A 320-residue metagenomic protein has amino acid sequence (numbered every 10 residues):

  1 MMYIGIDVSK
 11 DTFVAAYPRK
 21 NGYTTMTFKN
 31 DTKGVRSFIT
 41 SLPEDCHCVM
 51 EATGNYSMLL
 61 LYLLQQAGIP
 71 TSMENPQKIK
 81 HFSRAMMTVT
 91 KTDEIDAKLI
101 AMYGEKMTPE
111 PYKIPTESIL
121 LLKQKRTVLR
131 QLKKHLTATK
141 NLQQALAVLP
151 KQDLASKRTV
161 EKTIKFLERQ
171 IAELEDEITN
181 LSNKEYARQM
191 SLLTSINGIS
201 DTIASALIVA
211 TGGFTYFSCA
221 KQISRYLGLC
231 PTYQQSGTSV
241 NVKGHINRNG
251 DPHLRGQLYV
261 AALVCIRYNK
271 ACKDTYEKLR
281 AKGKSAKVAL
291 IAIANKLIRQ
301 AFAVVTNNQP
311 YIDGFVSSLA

Functional and structural regions predicted by a protein language model:
M1-A155, F166: Phosphate- and other anionic-substrate recognition elements at nucleic-acid/protein interfaces
E94-E105, Q257, L297, A301-V304: Stable alpha-helical structural segments in soluble proteins, enriched in small hydrophobic residues
M107-P111, G212-Y216, C265-A271, I298-D313: Short helix-capping/linker segments at secondary-structure and domain boundaries
A147-T202, T211, I266-N269: Helix-hairpin-helix/helix-loop-helix acidic hairpins
S205-K282, A286: Phosphate-backbone recognition surface of nucleic-acid-processing proteins
T238-S239, T275-A320: Low-complexity, acidic/Ser/Thr- and charged residue-rich accessory regions of DNA metabolism proteins
